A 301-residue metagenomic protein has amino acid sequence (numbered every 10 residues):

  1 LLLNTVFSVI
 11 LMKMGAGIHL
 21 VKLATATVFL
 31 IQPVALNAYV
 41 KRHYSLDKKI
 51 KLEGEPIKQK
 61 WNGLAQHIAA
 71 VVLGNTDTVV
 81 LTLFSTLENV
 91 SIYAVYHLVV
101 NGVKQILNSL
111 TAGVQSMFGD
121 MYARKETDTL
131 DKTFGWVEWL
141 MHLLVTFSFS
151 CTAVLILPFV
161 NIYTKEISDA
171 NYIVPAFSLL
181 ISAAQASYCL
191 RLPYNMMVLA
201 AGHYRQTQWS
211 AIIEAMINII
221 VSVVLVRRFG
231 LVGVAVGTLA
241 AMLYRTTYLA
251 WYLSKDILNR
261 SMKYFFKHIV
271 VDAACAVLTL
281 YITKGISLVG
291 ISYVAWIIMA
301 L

Functional and structural regions predicted by a protein language model:
L1-S8, V21-N37, Q66, A70 (+8 more regions): Short runs within selected transmembrane alpha-helices of multi-pass transporters and secretion channels
I10-M14, V71-G102, M117-M121, L157-D169 (+1 more regions): Helix-terminus/linker motif at the lipid-water interface of multi-pass membrane proteins
I18-H19, E55-Q59, G63, L81-N101 (+3 more regions): Interfacial/gating helices of multi-pass transporter permease domains
I18-K22, V34-N75, V79, G113 (+3 more regions): Interhelical loop/hinge segments that connect adjacent transmembrane helices in multipass membrane
A24, W61, D77-V79, S91-L110 (+3 more regions): Alpha-helical transmembrane segments of polytopic membrane transporters and translocases
V100-E138, Y194-A200: Helix-loop junctions and terminal segments of transmembrane helices in multi-pass membrane transport/translocation
A153-Q185: Interfacial segments at transmembrane-helix termini and the short loops linking adjacent helices
L179, E214, R228, Y264-L301: Transmembrane alpha-helical segments of multi-pass transport proteins
